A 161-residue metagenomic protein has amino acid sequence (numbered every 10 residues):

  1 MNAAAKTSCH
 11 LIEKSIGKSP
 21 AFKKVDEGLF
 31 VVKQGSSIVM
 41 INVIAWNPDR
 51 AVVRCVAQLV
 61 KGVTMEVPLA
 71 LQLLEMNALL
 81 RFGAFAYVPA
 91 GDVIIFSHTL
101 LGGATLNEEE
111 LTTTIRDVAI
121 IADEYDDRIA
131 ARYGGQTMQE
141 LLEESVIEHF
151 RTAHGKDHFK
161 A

Functional and structural regions predicted by a protein language model:
M1-M40, V88, A161: Charge-rich, low-complexity N-terminal segments
A3-S8, M65-L69, E110, T114-D117 (+1 more regions): Short amphipathic alpha-helical segments
S8-F22, A51-P68, V146-A153: Charged, low-complexity, helix/coiled-coil-prone segments
I12-P20, N77, A122, D126-I129: Hydrophobic, Leu/Ile/Phe/Ala-enriched alpha-helical segments that form helix-helix packing faces
V25-V63: Hydrophobic-cavity lipid-handling domains and compact docking modules
C55-V93, S97: Short, internal acidic amphipathic alpha-helical interface segments that mediate docking to partner proteins
Y87-R116, I120, E124-T137: Well-ordered alpha/beta subsegment
I129-A161: Short, highly charged C-terminal tails/helix-capping segments
